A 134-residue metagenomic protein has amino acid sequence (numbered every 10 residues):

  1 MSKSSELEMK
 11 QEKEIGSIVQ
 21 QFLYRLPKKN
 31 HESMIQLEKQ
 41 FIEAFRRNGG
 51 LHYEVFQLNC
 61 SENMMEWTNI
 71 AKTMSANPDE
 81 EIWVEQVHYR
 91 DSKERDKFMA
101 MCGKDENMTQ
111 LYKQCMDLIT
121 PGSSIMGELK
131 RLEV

Functional and structural regions predicted by a protein language model:
M1-E14, H52-P78, G103, N107-V134: Glycine-rich beta-strand-turn "strand-cap" elements at beta-sheet edges
L7-K29: N-terminal beta-strand motif that seeds the catalytic metal site of vicinal oxygen chelate
V19-L26, M65-C102: Short, well-ordered beta-strand segments in beta-rich or mixed alpha/beta enzyme and ligand-binding folds
K29-S33, S61-M64: Acidic-and-aromatic substrate-binding clefts and catalytic sites of carbohydrate-active enzymes
N30, K93-R95, V134: Residue-level signal for secondary-structure boundary sites
E32, Q40-R46, H52, E80 (+1 more regions): Positively charged, small/polar-rich N-terminal and surface patches that mediate targeting and assembly and bind
I35-F41, F98-E106: Short amphipathic alpha-helices in soluble, non-transmembrane regions that often serve as interface/regulatory elements
R47-N48, R90-K93, T120: A short, structured loop/turn motif at beta-sheet edges
